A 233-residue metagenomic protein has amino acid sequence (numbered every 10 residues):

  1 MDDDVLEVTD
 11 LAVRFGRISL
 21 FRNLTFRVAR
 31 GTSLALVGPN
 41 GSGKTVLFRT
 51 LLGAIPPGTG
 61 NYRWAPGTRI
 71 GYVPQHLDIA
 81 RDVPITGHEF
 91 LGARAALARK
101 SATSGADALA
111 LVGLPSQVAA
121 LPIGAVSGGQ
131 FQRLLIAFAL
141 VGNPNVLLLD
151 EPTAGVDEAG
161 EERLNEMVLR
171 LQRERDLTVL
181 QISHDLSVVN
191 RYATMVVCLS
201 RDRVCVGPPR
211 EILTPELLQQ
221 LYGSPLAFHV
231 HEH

Functional and structural regions predicted by a protein language model:
A102-Q117: Conserved ABC ATPase "signature" region
P122-V126: Conserved ABC ATPase signature
L147-E151: Catalytic Walker B motif of ABC-type/P-loop ATPase nucleotide-binding domains
E162-E174: Helical segment within the ABC ATPase nucleotide-binding domain
S183-H184: H-loop/switch region of ABC-family ATPase nucleotide-binding domains
M195-P209: H-loop (His-switch) and adjacent beta-strand-loop-beta switch element of ABC-type ATPase nucleotide-binding domains
